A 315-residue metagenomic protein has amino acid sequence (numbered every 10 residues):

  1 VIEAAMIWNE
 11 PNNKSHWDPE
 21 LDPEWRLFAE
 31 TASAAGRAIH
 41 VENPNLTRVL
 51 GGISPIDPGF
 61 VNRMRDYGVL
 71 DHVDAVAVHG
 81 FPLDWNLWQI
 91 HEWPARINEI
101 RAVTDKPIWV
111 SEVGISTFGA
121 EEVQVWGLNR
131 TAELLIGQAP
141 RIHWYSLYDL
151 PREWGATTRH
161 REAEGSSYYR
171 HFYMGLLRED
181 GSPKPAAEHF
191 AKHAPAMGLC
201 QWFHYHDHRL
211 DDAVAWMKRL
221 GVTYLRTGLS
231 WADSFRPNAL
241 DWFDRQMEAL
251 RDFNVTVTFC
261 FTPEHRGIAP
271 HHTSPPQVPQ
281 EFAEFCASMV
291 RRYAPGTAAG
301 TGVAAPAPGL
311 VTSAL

Functional and structural regions predicted by a protein language model:
V1-I56, V214-L315: Substrate-binding cleft and catalytic face of glycoside hydrolase catalytic domains, especially the flexible beta-alpha
I2, V73, Y169-H171: Short, solvent-exposed loop/turn segments at the edges of secondary structure
E3-I7, R48-G51, D74-V78, I108-S111 (+4 more regions): Hydrophobic faces of well-ordered beta-strands that scaffold small-molecule active sites in alpha/beta enzyme cores
N12-S15, I53-N62, F81-W93, S116-E122 (+5 more regions): Acidic-and-aromatic substrate-binding clefts and catalytic sites of carbohydrate-active enzymes
P23-R26, A120-V123, L134-A215, D241-W242 (+6 more regions): Aromatic-rich peripheral "rim/lid" segments of glycoside hydrolase catalytic domains that contact and position glycan
R26, G59-V123, E133-H143, D149-E153 (+3 more regions): Glycoside hydrolase catalytic-domain groove-lining segments
L27-A35, F60-M64, E92-I100, Q124-L134 (+5 more regions): A general structural detector for well-ordered alpha-helical segments in enzyme core domains, enriched
N43, G68-D71, T104, L135 (+5 more regions): A structural signal for short coil/turn segments at secondary-structure junctions
